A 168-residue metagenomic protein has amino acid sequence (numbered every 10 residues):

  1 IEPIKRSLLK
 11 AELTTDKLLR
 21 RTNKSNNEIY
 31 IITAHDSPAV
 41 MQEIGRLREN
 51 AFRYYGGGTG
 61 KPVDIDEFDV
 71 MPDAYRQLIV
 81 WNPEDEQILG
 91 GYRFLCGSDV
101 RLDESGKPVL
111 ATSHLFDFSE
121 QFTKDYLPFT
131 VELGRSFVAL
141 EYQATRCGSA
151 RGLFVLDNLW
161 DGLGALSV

Functional and structural regions predicted by a protein language model:
I1-H35: Conserved N-terminal entry element of GNAT/NAT acetyltransferase domains
E12-L19, D64-D66, F116-K124: Intrinsically disordered, low-complexity boundary segments flanking structured domains
R20-R21, F68-V70, E84, F122-K124 (+1 more regions): A general structural signal for short secondary-structure junctions and capping/turn motifs
R21-D66, R76-C96: Short amphipathic alpha-helix that is part of the acyltransferase structural core
N26, A74-Y75, L127-T130: A structure-centric signal for secondary-structure junctions around beta-strands
G57-D64, M71-Y75, G106-Q121: Short acidic (Asp/Glu) patches
D99-V168: Acyl-donor binding region in acyl/amide transferases
